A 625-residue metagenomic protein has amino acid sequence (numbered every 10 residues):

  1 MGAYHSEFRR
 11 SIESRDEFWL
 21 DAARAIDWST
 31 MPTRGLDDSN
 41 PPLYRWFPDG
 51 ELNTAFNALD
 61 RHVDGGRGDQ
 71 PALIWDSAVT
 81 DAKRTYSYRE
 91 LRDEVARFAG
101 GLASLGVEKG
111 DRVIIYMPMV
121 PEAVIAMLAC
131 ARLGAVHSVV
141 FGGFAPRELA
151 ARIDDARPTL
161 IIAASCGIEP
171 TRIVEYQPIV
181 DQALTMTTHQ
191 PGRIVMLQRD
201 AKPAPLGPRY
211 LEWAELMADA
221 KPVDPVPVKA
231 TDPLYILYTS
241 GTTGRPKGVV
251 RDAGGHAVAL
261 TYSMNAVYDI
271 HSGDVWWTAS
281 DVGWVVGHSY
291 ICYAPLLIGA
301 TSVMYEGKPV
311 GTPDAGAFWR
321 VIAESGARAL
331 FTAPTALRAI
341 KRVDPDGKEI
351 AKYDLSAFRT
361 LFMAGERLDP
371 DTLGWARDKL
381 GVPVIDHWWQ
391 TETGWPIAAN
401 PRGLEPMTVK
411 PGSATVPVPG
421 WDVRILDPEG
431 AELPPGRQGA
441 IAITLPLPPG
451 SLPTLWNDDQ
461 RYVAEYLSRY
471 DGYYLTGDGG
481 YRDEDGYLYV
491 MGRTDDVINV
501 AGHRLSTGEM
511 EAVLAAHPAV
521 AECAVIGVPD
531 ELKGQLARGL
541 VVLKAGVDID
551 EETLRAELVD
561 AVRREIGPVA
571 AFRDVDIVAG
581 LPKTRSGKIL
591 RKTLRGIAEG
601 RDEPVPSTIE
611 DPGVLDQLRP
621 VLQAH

Functional and structural regions predicted by a protein language model:
A55, L73-L128, A145-A150, R209-E215 (+1 more regions): Conserved AMP-binding/adenylate-forming core of the ANL superfamily
D69-P71, I194-L197, G207-Y238, R245 (+4 more regions): Conserved pre-ATP/AMP-binding loop-to-beta segment of ANL
L128, R132-E215, G326, A333-P334: Structural core segment of the AMP-binding/adenylate-forming
V140-S165, V180, A323, L330 (+8 more regions): AMP-binding/adenylate-forming catalytic core of the ANL superfamily
G192, M196-Q198, L532, R564-I589 (+1 more regions): AMP-binding/adenylate-forming catalytic domain of the ANL superfamily
A257-V275, V285-A329, R342-K348: Conserved AMP-binding/adenylation subdomain of ANL enzymes
A300, R328-F331, K341-T408, D422 (+1 more regions): Gly/Ser/Thr-rich phosphate-binding loop
V416-G420, A431-Y466, L505, D602-E603: Conserved ATP/PPi-binding loop(s) of AMP-dependent carboxylate-activating enzymes
